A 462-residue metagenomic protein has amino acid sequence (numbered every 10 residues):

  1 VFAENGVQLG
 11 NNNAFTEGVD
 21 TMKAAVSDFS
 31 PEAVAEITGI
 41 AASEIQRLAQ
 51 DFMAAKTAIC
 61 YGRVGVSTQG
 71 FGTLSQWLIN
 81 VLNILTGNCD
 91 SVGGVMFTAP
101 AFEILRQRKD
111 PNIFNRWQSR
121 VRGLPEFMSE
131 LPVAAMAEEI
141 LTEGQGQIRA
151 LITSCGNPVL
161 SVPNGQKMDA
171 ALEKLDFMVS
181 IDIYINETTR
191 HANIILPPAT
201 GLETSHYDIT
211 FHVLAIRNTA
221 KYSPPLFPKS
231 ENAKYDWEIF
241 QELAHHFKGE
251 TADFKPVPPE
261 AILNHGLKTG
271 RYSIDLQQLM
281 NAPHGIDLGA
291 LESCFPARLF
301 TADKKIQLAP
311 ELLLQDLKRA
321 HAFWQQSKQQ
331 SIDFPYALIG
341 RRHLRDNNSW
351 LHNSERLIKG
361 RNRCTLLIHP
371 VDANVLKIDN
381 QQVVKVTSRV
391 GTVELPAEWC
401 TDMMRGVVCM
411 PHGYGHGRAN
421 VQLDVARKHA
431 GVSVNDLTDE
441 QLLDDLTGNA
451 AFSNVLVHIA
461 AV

Functional and structural regions predicted by a protein language model:
V1-A55: Long, well-ordered, tryptophan-enriched scaffold segments
T16, D51-F52, V95-R106, K255-G270 (+1 more regions): A glycine-rich phosphate-binding loop feature that marks nucleotide/adenosyl-phosphate handling sites
A25, Q46-I59, A137-R149: Glycine-rich phosphate/diphosphate-binding loops that line cofactor/substrate pockets in enzymes
F29-E32, Y61-V66, T219-P228: Flexible glycine/proline-enriched surface loops and loop-helix/loop-strand junctions
E36-I40, R63-G70, F102, C155-V159: Conserved short loop/turn motifs at secondary-structure junctions
V81-R190, T200-T210, N218, Q278-L376: Extended redox/cofactor-interaction regions of prokaryotic respiratory oxidoreductases
L202-K229, I239, A244: Glycine/threonine-rich phosphate-binding loop and adjacent beta-strand/alpha-helix elements that clamp
P224-L279, L351-L367, V371-V462: Long, contiguous, secondary-structure-rich segments that constitute the structural scaffold of globular domains
